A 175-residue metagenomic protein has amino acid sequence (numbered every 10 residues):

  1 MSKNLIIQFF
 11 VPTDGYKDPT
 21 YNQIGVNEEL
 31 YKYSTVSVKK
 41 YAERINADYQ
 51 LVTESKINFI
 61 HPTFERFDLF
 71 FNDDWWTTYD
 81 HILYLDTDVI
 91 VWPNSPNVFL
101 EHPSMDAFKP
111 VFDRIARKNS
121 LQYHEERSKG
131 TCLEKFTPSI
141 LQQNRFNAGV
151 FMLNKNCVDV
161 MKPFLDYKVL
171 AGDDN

Functional and structural regions predicted by a protein language model:
M1-Y79: N-terminal anchoring/stem segment of glycosyltransferases
I6, Q50-V52, L83-D86, V91 (+2 more regions): A structural signal for short, well-ordered beta-strand segments and their strand-loop junctions that often border
V11-D14, S55-I57, V89-I90, R114-R117 (+1 more regions): Short, solvent-exposed loop/turn segments at secondary-structure junctions
K17, P93-N94, M161-K162: Generic domain-boundary/flexible-linker signal
E54, P110, D173-N175: A generic structural motif
I57-L85, V91-L100, F108, F146-A148: A conserved donor-nucleotide-binding helix/loop in the catalytic core of Leloir-type glycosyltransferases
V91-S139: Conserved donor-nucleotide/metal-binding helix-loop-beta segment in metal-dependent transferases, i.e., the alpha-helix
L141-N175: Catalytic core and acceptor-binding pocket of nucleotide-sugar-dependent glycosyltransferases
